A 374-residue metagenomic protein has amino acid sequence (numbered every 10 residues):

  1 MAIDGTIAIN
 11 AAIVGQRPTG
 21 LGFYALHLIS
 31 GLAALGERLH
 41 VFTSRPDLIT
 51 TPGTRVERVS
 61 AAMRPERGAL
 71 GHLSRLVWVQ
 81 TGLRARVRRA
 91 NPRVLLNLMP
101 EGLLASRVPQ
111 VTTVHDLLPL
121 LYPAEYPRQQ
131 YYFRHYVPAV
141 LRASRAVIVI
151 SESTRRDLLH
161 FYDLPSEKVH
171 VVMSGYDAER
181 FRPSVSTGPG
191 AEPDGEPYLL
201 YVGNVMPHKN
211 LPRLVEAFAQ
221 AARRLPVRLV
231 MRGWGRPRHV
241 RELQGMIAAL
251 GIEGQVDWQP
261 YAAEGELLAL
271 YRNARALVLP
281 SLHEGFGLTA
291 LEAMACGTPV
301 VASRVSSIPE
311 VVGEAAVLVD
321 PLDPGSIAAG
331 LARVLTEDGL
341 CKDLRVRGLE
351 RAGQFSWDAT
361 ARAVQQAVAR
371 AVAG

Functional and structural regions predicted by a protein language model:
M1-G374: Carbohydrate transferase catalytic cores enriched for Leloir-type hexosyltransferases
